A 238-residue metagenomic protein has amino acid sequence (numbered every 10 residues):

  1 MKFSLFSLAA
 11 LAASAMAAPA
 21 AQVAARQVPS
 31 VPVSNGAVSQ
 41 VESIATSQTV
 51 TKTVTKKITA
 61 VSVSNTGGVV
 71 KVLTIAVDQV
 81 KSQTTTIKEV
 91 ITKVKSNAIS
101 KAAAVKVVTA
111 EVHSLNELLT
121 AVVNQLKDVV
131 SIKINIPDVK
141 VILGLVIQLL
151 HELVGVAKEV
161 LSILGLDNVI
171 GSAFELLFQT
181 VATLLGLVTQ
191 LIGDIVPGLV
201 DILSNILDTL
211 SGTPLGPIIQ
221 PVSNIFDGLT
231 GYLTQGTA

Functional and structural regions predicted by a protein language model:
M1-V28, A238: Fungal secretory targeting signals
A21-A238: A taxonomically broad motif for mature regions of secreted/extracellular, amphipathic or lipid/surface-interacting
